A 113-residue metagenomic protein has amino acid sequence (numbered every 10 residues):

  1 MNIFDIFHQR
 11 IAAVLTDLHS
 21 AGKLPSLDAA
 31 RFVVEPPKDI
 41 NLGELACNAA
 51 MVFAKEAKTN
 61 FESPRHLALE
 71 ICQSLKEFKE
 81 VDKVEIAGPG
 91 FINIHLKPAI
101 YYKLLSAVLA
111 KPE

Functional and structural regions predicted by a protein language model:
M1-E113: N-terminal alpha-helical targeting/anchoring segments
